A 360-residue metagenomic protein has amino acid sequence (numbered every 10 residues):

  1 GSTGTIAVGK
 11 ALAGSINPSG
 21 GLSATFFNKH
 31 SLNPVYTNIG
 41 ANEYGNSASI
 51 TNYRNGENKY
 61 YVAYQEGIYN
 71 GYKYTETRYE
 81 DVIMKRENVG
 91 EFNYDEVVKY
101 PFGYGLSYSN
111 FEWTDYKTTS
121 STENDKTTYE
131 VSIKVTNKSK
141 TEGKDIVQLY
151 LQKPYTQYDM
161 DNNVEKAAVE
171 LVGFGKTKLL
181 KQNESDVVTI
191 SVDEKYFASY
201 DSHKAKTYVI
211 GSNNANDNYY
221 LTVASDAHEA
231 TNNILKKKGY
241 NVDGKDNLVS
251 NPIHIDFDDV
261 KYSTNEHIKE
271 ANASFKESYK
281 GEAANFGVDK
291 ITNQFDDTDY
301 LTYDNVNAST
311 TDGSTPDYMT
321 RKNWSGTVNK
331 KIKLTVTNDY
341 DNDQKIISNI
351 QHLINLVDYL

Functional and structural regions predicted by a protein language model:
G1-K144, Q152, I210-D226, A230-V336 (+2 more regions): Secreted, periplasmic, or luminal enzymes acting at the cell surface/secretory milieu
I68, V147, S185-E194, Y219: Conserved long hydrophobic alpha-helices within structured protein cores
E142-L149, M160-N162, Y200-H203, N233: Short, hydrophobic/aromatic beta-strand segments
Q157-K206: Intrinsically disordered, low-complexity Pro/Gly/Ser/Thr-rich segments with frequent PxxP/GP/PP motifs and embedded
K166-V169, G281, Q351: N-terminal functional modules and adjacent low-complexity/disordered segments of proteins
G173, Y303, V336, N355-D358: Generic detector of low-complexity/intrinsically disordered segments and short hydrophobic N-terminal stretches
I347-L360: N-terminal amphipathic, basic-rich helices that act as targeting or association modules
